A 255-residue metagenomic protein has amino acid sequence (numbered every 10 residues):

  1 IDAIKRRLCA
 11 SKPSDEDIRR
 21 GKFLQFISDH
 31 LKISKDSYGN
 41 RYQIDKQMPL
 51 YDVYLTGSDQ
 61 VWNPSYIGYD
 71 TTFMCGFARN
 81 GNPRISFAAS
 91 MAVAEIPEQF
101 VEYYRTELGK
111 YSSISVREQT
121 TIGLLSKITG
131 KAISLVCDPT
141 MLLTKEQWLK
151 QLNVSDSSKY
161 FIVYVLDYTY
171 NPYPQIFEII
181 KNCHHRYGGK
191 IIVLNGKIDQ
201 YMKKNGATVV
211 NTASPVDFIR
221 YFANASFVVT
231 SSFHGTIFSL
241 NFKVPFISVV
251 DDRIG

Functional and structural regions predicted by a protein language model:
I1-T106, S155: Aromatic- and Gly/Pro-rich donor/ligand-binding loops that form nucleotide- or phosphate-bearing donor binding pockets
D36-Y51, A88-Y160, V165: A nucleotide-sugar donor-handling region in carbohydrate enzymes
T56, V116, V229-T230: Short beta-strand scaffold positions
V61, T120-T121, H234-G235: Alpha-helix capping/helix-boundary segments
I67-I85, F177-H184, V244-G255: A short, gly/pro- and small-residue-rich
I85-V93, L125, V165-L166, I176-S214: Catalytic donor nucleotide-activated moiety binding site of glycosyltransferases and closely related
I133-M141, K145, G196-D199, K203-S231: Donor nucleotide-activated moiety binding/catalytic core segment of transferases that use nucleotide-activated donors
Y221-G255: A donor-sugar binding/catalytic signature common to diverse glycosyltransferases and related nucleotide-sugar
